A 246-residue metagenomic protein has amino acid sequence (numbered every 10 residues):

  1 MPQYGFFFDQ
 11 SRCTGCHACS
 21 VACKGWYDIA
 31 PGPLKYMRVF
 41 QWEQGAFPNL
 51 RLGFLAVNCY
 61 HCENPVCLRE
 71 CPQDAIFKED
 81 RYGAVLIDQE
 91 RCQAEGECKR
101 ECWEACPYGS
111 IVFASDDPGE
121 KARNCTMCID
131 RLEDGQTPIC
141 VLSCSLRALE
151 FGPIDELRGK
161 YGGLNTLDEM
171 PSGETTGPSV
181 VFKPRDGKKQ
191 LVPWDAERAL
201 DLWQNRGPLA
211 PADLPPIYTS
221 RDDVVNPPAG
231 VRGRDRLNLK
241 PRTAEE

Functional and structural regions predicted by a protein language model:
M1-E246: Non-ligating segments of multi-cofactor redox enzymes
